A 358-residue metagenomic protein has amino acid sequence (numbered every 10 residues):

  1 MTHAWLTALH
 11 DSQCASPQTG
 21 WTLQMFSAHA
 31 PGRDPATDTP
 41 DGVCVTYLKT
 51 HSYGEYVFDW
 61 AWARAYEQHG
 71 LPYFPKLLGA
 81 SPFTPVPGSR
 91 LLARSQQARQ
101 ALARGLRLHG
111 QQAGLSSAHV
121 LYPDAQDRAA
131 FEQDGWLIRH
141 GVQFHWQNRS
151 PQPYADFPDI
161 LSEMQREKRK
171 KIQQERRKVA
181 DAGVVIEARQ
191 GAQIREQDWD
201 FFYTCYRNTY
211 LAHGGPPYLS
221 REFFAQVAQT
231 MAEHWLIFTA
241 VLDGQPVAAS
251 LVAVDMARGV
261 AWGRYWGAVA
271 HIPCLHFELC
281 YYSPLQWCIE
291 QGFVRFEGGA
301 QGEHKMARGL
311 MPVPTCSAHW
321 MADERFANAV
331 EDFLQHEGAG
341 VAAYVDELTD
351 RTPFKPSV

Functional and structural regions predicted by a protein language model:
M1-V358: N-acyltransferase acceptor-side catalytic subdomain
